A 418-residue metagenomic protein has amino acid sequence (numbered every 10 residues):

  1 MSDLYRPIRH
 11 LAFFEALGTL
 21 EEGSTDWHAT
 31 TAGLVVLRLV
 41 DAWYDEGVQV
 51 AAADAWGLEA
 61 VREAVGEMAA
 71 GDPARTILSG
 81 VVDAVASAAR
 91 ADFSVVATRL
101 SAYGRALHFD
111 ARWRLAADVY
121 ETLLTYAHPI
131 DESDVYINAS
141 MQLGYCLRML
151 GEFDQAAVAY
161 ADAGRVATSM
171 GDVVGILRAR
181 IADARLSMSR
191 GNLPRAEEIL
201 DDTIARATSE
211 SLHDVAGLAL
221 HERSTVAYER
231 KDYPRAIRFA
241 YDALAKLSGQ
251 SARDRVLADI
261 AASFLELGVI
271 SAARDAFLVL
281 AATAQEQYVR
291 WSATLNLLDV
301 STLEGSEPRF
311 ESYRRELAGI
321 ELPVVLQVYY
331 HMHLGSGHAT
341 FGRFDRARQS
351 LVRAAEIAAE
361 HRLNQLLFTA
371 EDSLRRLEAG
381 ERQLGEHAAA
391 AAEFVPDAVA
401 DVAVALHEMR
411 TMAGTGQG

Functional and structural regions predicted by a protein language model:
M1-L143, M149-F153, R353, E360-G418: Flexible inter-repeat linkers and adjacent short helices within tandem amphipathic alpha-helical repeat scaffolds
A32-R38, E67-D83, F109-T122, G151-D162 (+5 more regions): Helix-turn-helix repeat elements of alpha-solenoid scaffolds
A69, H108, H128, R148 (+8 more regions): Hydrophobic/aromatic side-chain positions at a characteristic register within alpha-helices of tetratricopeptide repeats
V82-S87, E121-H128, A161-D172, D201-S211 (+4 more regions): Amphipathic alpha-helical segments of tetratricopeptide repeats
T98, N138, R178-A179, L218 (+6 more regions): Residue register of alpha-helical TPR repeats
G144, A184, S189-N192, T225 (+6 more regions): Alpha-helical linker/edge segments of TPR/alpha-solenoid repeat scaffolds and analogous pre-/post-domain helices
